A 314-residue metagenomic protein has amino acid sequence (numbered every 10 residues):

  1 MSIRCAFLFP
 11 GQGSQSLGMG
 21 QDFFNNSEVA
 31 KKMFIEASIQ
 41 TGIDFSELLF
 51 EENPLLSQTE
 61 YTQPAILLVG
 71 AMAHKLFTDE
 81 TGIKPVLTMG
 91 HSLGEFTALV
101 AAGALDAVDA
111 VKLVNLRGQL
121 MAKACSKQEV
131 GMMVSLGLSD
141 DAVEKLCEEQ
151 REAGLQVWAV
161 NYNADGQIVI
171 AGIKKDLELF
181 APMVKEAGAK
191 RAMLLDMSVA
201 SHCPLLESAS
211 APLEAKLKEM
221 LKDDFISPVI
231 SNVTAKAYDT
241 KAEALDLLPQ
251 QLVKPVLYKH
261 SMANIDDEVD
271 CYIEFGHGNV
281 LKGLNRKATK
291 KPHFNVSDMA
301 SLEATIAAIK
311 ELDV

Functional and structural regions predicted by a protein language model:
S2-V143, C271-A300, A304-T305: FabD-like malonyl-/acyl-CoA
Q12-S14, G103-L252: Alpha/beta catalytic cores of group-transfer enzymes, especially the acyltransferase/condensing modules of polyketide
F24-N25, E149-Q150, K185-A187, R286-K290 (+1 more regions): Short, solvent-exposed amphipathic alpha-helical segments in soluble enzyme and RNA/protein-processing domains
T62-P64, A200, P255, K259: Glycine-rich phosphate/pyrophosphate-binding beta-alpha loops
T78-T81, K185, D266: Non-catalytic positions within long, well-ordered alpha-helices that form the structural scaffold/packing of enzyme
V253-D270: A short, acidic, amphipathic alpha-helical segment used as a generic capping/interface helix at domain edges
T305-L312: Short amphipathic alpha-helix with an adjacent loop that forms part of the alpha/beta core around
